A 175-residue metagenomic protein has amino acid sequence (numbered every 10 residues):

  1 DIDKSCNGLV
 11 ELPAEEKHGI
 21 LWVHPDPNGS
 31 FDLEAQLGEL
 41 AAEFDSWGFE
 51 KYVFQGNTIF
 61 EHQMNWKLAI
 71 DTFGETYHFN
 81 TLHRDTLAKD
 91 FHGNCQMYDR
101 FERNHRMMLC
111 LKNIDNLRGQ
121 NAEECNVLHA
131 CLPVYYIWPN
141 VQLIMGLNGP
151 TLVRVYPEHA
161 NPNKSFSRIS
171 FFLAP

Functional and structural regions predicted by a protein language model:
D1-P13: Long, hydrophobic, well-ordered secondary-structure blocks that form the structural core and pocket-lining surfaces
L12-E16, I20-P175: C-terminal catalytic domain of Rieske-type non-heme iron oxygenases
